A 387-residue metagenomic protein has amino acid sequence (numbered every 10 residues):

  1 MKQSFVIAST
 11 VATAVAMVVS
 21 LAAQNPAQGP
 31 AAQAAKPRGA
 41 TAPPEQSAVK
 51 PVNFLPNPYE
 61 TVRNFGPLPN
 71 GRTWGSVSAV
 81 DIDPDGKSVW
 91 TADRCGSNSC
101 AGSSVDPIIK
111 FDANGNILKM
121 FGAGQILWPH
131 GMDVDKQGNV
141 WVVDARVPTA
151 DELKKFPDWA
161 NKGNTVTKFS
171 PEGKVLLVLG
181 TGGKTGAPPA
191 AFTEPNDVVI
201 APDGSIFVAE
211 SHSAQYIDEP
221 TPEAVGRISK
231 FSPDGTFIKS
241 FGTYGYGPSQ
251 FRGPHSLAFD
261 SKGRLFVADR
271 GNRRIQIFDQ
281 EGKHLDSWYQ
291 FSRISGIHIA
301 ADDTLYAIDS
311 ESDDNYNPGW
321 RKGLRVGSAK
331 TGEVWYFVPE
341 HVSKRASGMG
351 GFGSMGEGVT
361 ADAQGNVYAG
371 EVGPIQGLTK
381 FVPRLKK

Functional and structural regions predicted by a protein language model:
M1-S4: Positively charged n-region of N-terminal signal peptides that target proteins for export
A8-S20: Bacterial N-terminal signal peptides
Q24-K387: Eukaryotic scaffold repeat domains enriched in small/polar residues
